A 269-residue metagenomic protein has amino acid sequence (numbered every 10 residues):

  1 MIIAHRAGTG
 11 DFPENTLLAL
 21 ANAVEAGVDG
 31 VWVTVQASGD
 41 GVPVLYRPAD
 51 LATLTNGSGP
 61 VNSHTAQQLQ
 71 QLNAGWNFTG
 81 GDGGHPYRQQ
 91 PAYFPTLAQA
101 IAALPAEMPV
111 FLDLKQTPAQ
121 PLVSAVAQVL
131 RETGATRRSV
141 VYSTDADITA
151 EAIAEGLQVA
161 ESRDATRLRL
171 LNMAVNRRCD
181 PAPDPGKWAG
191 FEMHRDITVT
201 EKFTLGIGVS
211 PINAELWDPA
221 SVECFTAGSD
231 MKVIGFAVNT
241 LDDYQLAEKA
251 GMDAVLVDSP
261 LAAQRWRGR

Functional and structural regions predicted by a protein language model:
M1-R269: Phosphate-group recognition and catalysis centered on beta-loop-alpha active-site segments
